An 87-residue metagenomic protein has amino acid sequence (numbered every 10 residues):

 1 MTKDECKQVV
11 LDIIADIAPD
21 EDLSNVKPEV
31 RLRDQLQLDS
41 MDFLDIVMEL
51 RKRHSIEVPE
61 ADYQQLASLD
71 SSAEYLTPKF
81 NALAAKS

Functional and structural regions predicted by a protein language model:
T2-L38, I46-M48, K52-R53, E57-S87: Phosphopantetheine-dependent thiolation modules in NRPS/PKS and related acyl-activating systems
D42: Two-component histidine kinase catalytic core, primarily the HATPase_c
